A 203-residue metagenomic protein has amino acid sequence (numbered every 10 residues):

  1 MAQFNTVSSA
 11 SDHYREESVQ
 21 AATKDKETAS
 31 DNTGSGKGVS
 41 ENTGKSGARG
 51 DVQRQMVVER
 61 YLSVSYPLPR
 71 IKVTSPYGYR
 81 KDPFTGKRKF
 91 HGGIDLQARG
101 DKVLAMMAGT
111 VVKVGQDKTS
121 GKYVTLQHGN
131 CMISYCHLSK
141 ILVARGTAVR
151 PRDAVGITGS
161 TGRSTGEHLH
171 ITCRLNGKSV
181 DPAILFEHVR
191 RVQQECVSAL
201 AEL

Functional and structural regions predicted by a protein language model:
A10-K122, P151, L203: Surface-exposed, glycine-biased beta-strand/turn segments
P76, V114-G115, I141, T158-T161: Residue-level recognition of beta-strand microenvironments
L96, Y123-L126, R150-G162: Short hydrophobic beta/alpha edge segments that flank linear recognition/processing sites
D101-K102, Q116-D117, S160-R163, R174: Short polar/acidic secondary-structure junctions
L104-A105, V114, H128-R152: Short histidine-centered loop motifs in beta-beta connectors
T119-T125, E167-L169: Short aromatic-glycine-enriched beta-strand elements
A144, P151, T172-L203: Acidic, glycine-rich catalytic/binding loops that coordinate metals and/or anionic ligands
